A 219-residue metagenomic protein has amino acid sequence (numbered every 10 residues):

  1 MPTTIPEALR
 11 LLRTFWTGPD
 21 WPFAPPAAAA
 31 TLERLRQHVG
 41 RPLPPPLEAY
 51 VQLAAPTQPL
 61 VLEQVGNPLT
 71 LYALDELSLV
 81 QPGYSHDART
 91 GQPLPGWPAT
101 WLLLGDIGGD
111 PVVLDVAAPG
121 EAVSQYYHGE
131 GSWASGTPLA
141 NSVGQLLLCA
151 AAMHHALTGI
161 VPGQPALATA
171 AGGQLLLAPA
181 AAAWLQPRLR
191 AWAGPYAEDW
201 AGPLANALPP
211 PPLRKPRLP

Functional and structural regions predicted by a protein language model:
M1-P111, Q164-A166, A171, L176-P219: A surface-exposed partner-binding patch
T70-A73, D115, N141-S142: Helix N-cap / beta->alpha transition motif
G105, D115, S124-Y126: Residues in well-ordered beta-strands of folded domains
G105-G108, A118, E130: Short, flexible loop/turn elements at secondary-structure junctions
V112-D115, A134-G136: Short helix/loop capping segments that flank catalytic or ligand/cofactor-binding pockets
S124-G159: Compact, glycine/acidic-enriched structural inserts
